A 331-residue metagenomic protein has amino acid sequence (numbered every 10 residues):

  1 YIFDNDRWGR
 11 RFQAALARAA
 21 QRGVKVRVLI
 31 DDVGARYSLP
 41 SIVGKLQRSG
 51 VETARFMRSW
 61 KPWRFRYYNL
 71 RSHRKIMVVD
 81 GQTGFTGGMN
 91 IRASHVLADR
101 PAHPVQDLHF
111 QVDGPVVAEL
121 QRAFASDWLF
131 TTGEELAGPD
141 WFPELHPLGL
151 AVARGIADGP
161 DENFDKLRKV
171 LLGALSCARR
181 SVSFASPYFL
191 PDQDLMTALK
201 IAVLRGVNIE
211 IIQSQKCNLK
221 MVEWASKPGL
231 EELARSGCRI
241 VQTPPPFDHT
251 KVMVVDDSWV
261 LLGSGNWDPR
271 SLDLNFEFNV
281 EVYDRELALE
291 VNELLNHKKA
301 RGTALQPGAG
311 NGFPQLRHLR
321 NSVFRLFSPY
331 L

Functional and structural regions predicted by a protein language model:
Y1-L331: Charged, low-complexity intrinsically disordered terminal segments
